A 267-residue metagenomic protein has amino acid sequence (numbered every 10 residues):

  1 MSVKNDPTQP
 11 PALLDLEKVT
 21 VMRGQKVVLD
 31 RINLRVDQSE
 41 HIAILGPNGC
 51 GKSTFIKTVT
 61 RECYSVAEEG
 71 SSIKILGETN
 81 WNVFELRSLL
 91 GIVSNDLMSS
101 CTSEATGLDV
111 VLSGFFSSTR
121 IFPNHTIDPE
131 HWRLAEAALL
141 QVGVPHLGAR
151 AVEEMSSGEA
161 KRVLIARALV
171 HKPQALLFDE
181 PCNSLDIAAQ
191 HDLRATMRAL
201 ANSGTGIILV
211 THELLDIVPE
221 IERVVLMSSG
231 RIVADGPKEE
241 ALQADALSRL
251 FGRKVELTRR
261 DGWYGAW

Functional and structural regions predicted by a protein language model:
L112, I127-L147: Conserved ABC ATPase "signature" region
T126, A151-M155: Conserved ABC ATPase signature
K172: Conserved catalytic motifs of ABC-family nucleotide-binding domains
L176-E180: Catalytic Walker B motif of ABC-type/P-loop ATPase nucleotide-binding domains
T211-H212: H-loop/switch region of ABC-family ATPase nucleotide-binding domains
S248-W267: ABC ATPase nucleotide-binding domains
